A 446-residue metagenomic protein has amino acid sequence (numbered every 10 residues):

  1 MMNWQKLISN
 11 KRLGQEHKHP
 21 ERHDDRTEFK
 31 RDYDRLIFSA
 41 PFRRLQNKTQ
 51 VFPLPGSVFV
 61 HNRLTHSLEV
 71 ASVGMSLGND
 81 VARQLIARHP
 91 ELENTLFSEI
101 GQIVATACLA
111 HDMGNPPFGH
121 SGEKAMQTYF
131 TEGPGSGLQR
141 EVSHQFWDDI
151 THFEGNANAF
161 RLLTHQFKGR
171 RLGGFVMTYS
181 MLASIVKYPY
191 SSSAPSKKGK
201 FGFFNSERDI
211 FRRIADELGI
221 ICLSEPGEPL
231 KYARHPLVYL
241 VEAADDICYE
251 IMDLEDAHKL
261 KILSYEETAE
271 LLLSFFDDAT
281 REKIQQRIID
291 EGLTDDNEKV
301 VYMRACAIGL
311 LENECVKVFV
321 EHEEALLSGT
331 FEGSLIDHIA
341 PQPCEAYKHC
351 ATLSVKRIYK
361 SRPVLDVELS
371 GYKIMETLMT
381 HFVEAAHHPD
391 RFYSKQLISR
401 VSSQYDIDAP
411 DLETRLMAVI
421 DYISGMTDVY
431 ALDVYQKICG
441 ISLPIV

Functional and structural regions predicted by a protein language model:
M1-D25, I37-K48, S57, L68 (+4 more regions): Sequence-structural signature of the catalytic-core scaffold of metal-dependent phosphohydrolases that act on
K30-R43, I339-A346: Acidic, low-complexity proline/glycine-rich segments
K48-V58, L353-I358: A short small-residue
H61-L64: Low-complexity, highly charged intrinsically disordered N-terminal segments that act as targeting/localization
E69, Y239, A243-D246, A307 (+6 more regions): Charged, amphipathic alpha-helical oligomerization/scaffolding segments
N79, T164, Y249-M252, D256 (+4 more regions): Charged/polar positions within long, soluble alpha-helices
V320-S402: Substrate-recognition/cap regions that form aromatic- and gly/pro-loop-enriched pockets for small-molecule ligands
K395-L443: C-terminal amphipathic alpha-helical interaction region
